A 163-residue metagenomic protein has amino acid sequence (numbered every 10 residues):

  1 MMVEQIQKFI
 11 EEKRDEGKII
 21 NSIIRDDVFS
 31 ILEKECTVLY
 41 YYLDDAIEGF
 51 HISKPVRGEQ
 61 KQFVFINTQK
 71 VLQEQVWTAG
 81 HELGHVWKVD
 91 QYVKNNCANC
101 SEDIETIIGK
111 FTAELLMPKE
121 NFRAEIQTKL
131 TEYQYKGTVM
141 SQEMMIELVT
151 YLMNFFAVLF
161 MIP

Functional and structural regions predicted by a protein language model:
M1-P163: Active-site hotspot residues in diverse enzymes, especially metal/ion-binding acidic/histidine motifs
